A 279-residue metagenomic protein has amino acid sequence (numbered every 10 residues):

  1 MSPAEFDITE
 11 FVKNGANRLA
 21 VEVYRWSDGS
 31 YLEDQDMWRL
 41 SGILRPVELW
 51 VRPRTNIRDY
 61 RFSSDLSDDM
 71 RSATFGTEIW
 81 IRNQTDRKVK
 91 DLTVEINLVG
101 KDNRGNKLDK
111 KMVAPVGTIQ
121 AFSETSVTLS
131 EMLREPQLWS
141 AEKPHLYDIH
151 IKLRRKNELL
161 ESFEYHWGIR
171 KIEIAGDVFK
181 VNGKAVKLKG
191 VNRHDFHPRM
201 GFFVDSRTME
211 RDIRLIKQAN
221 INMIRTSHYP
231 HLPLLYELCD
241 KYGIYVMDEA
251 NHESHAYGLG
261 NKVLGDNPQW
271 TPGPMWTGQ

Functional and structural regions predicted by a protein language model:
M1-D59, Q84, K88, K101 (+3 more regions): Accessory beta-strand-rich segments of carbohydrate-active enzymes
S2-F6, S123-E131: Short strand-edge motifs at loop-to-beta-strand transitions and within beta-strands of extracellular beta-rich domains
F6, F11, D28-L32, M37 (+2 more regions): Active-site mouth of glycoside hydrolases
V12-A16, R87-V89, L133-D148: Short glycine/proline/serine/threonine-rich loop/turn segments at secondary-structure transition edges
A20-E22, D148-K152: Extracellular recognition modules
R25-Y31, R154-S162, G183: Short acidic/polar inter-strand loop motif in beta-rich domains
L44-R61, R170-K184: Low-complexity, Pro/Ser/Thr- and charge-rich linker/hinge segments at domain boundaries
S72-G117, T125-V127: Beta-strand-rich binding/interaction modules
